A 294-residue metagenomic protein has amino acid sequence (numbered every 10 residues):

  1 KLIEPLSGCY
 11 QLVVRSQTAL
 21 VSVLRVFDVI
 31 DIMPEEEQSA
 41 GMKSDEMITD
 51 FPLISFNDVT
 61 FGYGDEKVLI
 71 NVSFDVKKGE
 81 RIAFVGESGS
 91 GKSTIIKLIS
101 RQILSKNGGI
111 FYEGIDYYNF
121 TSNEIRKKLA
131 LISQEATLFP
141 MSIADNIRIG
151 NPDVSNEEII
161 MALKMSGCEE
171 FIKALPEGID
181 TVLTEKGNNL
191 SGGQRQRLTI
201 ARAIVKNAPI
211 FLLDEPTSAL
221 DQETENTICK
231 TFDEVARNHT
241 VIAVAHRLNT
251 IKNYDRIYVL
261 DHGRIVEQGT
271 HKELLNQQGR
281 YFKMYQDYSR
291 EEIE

Functional and structural regions predicted by a protein language model:
L2-V29: Cytosolic ends of transmembrane helices, especially the final helix of ABC transmembrane type-1 domains
G8, R15-T18, E35, T60 (+1 more regions): An intracellular "coupling" helix at the cytosolic face of ABC transporter transmembrane type-1 domains
R25-G41, G64, C168-K173, E177: Short intracellular "coupling" helices and adjacent cytoplasmic loop segments at the cytosolic face of multi-pass
M47-E294: ABC-type nucleotide-binding domain
